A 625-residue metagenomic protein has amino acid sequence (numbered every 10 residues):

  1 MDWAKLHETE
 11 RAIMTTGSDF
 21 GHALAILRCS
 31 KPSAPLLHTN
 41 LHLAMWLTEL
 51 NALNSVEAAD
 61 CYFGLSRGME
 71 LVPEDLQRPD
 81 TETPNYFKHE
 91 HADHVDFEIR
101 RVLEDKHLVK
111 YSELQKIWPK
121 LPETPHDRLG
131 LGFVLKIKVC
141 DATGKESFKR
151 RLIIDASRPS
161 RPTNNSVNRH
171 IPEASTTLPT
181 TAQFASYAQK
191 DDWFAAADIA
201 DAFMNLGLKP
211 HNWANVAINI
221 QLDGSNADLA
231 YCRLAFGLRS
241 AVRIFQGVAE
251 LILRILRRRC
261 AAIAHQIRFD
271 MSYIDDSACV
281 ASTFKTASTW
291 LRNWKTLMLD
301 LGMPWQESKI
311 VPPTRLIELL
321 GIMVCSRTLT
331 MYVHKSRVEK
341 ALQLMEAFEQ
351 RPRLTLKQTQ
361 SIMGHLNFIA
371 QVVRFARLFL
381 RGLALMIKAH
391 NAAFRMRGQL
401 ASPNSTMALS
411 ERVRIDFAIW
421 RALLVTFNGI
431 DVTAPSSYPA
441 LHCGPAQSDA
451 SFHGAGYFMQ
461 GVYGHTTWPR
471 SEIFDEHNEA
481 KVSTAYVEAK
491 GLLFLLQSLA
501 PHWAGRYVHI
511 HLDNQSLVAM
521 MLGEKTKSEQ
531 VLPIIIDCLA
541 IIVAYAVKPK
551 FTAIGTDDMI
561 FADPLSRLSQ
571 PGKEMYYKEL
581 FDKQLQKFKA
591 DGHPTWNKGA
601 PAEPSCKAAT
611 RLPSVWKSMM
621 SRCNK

Functional and structural regions predicted by a protein language model:
M1-I171, S272, V373-R414: Reverse-transcribing Pol proteins
E82-Q246, L297, Y332-R381: Catalytic-core region of right-hand nucleic acid polymerases
S160-H170, N205-L208, Q266-L301, I322-Y332 (+2 more regions): Catalytic palm subdomain of template-directed nucleic-acid polymerases, centered on the conserved carboxylate motif
S225-L251, A347, G461-K490, S498 (+1 more regions): A short, polar/acidic, helix/strand-boundary loop motif
A230, P313-P435: C-terminal reverse transcriptase regions that engage the nucleic-acid substrate
V242-N293, E307, L495-L512: Active-site palm subdomain of RNA-directed nucleic acid polymerases
M271, L496-R567: RNase H catalytic domain
E318, I322-R327, Y545-P604, A608: C-terminal functional segments of enzyme domains
